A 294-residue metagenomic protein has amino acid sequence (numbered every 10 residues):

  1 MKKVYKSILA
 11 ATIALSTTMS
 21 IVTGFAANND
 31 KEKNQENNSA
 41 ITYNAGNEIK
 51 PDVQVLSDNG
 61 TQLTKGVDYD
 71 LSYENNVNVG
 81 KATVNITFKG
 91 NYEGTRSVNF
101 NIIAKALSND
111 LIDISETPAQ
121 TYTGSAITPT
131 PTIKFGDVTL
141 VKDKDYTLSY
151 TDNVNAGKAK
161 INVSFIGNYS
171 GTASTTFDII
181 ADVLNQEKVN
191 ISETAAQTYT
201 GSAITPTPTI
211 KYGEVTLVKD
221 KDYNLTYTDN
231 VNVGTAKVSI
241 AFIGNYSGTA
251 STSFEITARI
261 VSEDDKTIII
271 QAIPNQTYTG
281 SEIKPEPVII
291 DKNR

Functional and structural regions predicted by a protein language model:
M1-I8: Bacterial Sec-dependent N-terminal signal peptides
L9-I21: Hydrophobic helical h-region of N-terminal Sec-dependent signal peptides in bacterial secretory/periplasmic proteins
T18-K33: Sec-dependent signal peptide cleavage junction
E32-T61, A104-V138, I180-V215, A258-R294: Solvent-exposed, low-complexity, repeat-rich "mucin-like" stalks and linkers
K50-Q54, T83-N85, N99, T130-T132 (+6 more regions): Beta-strand secondary-structure signal
T61-E93, T139-S170, V215-S247, R294: Serine/threonine-rich, repeat-prone extracellular segments and beta-strand-based repeat modules of secreted/surface
D70-S72, T87, N99-N101, D113 (+11 more regions): Generic structural detector for well-ordered beta-strands
G94-V98, G171-T175, S247-T252: Extracellular and select intracellular beta-sandwich modules with Ser/Thr-enriched, small-residue motifs on
